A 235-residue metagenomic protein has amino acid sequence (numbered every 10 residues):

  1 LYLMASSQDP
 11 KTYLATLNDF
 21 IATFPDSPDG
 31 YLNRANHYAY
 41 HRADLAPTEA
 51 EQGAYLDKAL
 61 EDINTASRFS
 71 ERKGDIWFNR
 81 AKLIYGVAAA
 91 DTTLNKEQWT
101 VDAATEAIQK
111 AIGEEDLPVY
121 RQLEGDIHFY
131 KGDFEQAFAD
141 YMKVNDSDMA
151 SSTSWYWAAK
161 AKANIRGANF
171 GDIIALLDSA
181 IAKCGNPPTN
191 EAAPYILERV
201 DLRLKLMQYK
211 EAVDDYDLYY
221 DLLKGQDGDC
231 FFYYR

Functional and structural regions predicted by a protein language model:
Y2-L3, N33, N79, G86 (+4 more regions): "A position-specific structural signal for the A-helix of alpha-solenoid helical repeats
S6, N36, Y40, K82 (+4 more regions): Residue-level recognition of tetratricopeptide repeat
Q8, R42, A54, A88 (+4 more regions): Residue-level detector of the short coil/turn that links helix A to helix B within each tetratricopeptide repeat
T23, F69, G113-E114, D146-D148 (+2 more regions): Structural marker of alpha-solenoid helical repeat scaffolds
S27, R34, T92, S147-M149 (+2 more regions): Coil residues (strongly favoring Ser/Thr
G30, I76, Y120-R121, S154-Y156 (+3 more regions): TPR alpha-solenoid repeat register
